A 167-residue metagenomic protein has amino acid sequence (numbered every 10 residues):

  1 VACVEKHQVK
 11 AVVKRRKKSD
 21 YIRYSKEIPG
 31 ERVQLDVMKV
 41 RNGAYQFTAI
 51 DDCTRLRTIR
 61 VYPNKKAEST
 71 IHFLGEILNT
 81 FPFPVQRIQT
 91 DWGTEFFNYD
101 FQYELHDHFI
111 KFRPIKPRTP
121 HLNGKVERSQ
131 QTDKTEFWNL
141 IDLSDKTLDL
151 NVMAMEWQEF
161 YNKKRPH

Functional and structural regions predicted by a protein language model:
V1, D36, A49, R55 (+8 more regions): Mobile genetic element proteins and their domesticated derivatives, centered on retroelements and DNA transposons
V1-R32, T119-P120: Basic, flexible linker segments flanking DNA-binding modules in nucleic acid-interacting mobile-element proteins
C3, H7, D100, E104-H108: Alpha-helical structural signal in soluble globular domains
E31-T58: An active-site-proximal beta-strand-loop segment
I59-F83: Active-site beta-loop-alpha junctions of metal-dependent nucleic acid enzymes, especially the RNase H-like/DDE
T70, Q89, F97, L122 (+2 more regions): Hydrophobic (often cysteine-bearing) scaffold residues that line and stabilize catalytic clefts of nucleotide/cofactor
F83-N98, R118: Acidic/histidine-rich, metal-coordinating catalytic segments
H106-I115, K125-L148, Q158-H167: Active-site proximal helix-loop segment of RNase H-like, two-metal nucleases, encompassing DDE(D)
